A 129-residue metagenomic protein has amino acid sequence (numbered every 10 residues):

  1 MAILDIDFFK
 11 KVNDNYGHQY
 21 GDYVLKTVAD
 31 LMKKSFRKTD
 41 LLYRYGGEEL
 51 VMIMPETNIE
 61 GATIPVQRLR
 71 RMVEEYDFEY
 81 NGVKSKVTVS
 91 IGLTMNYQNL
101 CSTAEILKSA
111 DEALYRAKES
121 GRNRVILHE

Functional and structural regions predicted by a protein language model:
A2, Y43, F78, G92-T94 (+1 more regions): Conserved beta-strand cores of small sensory beta-sandwich domains that regulate signal transduction, primarily PAS/PAC
A2-D5, G47, A110: Conserved metal-coordinating catalytic motifs of nucleotidyl cyclase and c-di-GMP turnover enzymes
F8-E56, E60, I64, R68 (+2 more regions): Cytosolic catalytic cores of cyclic-nucleotide second-messenger enzymes
R44, V73-V89: Catalytic core regions of nucleotide second-messenger enzymes
M52, V87-V89, L93, L127: HATPase_c (GHKL) ATP-binding subdomain of two-component histidine kinases
I59, T63, Q67, N81 (+1 more regions): Catalytic-core segments of nucleotide cyclases and related cyclic-nucleotide turnover enzymes
